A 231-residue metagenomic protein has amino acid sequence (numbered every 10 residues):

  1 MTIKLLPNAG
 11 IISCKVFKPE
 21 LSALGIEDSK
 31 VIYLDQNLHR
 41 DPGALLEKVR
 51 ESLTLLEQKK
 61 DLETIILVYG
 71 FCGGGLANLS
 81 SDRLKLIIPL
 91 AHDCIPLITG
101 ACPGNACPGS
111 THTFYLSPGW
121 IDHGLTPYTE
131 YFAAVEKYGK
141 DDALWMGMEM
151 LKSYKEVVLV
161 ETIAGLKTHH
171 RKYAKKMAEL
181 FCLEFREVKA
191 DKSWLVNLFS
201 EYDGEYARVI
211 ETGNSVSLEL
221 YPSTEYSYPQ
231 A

Functional and structural regions predicted by a protein language model:
M1-E27: N-terminal basic/disordered segments at the start of proteins
I11-P19, L38-H39, I66-A77, H92-D93 (+3 more regions): Gly/Ser/Thr-rich loops at beta-strand to alpha-helix junctions that form or flank small-molecule/cofactor-binding
D28-A44, E187-K189: A short beta-strand-loop structural module common to alpha/beta enzyme folds
D41-L56: Glycine-rich, highly charged phosphate/nucleotide-binding loops
L53-L56, N105-I121, E205-S215: A polyampholytic, Gly/Pro-enriched intrinsically disordered region
D82-E130: Long, charge-dense
T111-F181, K189: Active-site rim beta-loop-alpha module in soluble metabolic enzymes
V188-A231: C-terminal accessory domains and tails appended to enzymatic cores
